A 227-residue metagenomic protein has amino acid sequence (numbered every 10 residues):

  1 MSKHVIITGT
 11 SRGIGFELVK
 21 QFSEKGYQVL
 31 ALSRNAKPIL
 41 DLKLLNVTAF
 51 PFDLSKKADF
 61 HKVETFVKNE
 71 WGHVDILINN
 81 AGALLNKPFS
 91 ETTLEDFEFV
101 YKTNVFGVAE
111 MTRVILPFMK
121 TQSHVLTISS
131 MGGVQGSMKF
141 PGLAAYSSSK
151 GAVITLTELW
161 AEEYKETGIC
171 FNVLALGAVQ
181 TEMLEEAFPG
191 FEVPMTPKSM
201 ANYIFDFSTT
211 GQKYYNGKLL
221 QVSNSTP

Functional and structural regions predicted by a protein language model:
S11, V19: N-terminal Rossmann NAD(P)H-binding glycine-rich loop of SDR-like oxidoreductase domains
K25-L40: Conserved glycine-rich Rossmann-like NAD(P)H-binding loop of the short-chain dehydrogenase/reductase
L44-A58: Rossmann-fold cofactor-recognition segment
N80-L85: Conserved NAD(P)H cofactor-binding loop of Rossmann-fold oxidoreductase domains
P88-F89, D96-E98: Substrate-binding pocket helix/loop in short-chain dehydrogenase/reductase
L126-A152, T157-E158, E162-K165: Catalytic loop of short-chain dehydrogenase/reductase
E166, V173, P189-P227: C-terminal helical subdomain
